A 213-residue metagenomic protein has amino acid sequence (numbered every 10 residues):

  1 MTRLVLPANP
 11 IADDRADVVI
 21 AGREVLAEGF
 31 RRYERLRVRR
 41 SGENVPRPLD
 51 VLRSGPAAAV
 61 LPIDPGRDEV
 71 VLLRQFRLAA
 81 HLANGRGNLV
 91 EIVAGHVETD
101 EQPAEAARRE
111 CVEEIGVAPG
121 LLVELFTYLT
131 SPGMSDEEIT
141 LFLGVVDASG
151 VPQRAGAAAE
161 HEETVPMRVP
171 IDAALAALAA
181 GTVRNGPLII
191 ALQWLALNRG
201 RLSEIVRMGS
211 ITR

Functional and structural regions predicted by a protein language model:
M1-G22, R86-N88, T99, E124 (+2 more regions): Nudix hydrolase/Nudix homology domain
T2-L6, L49-G55, L61, E69-R109 (+3 more regions): Conserved Nudix-box catalytic region and its N-terminal flanking loop in Nudix hydrolases and closely related
E24-R67, H81: Acidic, metal-coordinating catalytic segment for phosphate/diphosphate chemistry, firing primarily on the Nudix
E34-E43, S131-P152: Active-site-adjacent beta-strand/loop module that shapes the phosphate/pyrophosphate-binding cleft
V38, P62, L72, L143-G144 (+1 more regions): Conserved hydrophobic "DFG−1" position in protein kinase catalytic cores
S41-G42, D64-R67, F76, V145-S149 (+1 more regions): Short loop segments at secondary-structure junctions
G116-V117, V183: Helix N-cap/coil-helix junction residues
A118-V123, L129-S131: Acidic/glycine-rich phosphate/pyrophosphate-binding loops and surrounding catalytic core that coordinate Mg2+
